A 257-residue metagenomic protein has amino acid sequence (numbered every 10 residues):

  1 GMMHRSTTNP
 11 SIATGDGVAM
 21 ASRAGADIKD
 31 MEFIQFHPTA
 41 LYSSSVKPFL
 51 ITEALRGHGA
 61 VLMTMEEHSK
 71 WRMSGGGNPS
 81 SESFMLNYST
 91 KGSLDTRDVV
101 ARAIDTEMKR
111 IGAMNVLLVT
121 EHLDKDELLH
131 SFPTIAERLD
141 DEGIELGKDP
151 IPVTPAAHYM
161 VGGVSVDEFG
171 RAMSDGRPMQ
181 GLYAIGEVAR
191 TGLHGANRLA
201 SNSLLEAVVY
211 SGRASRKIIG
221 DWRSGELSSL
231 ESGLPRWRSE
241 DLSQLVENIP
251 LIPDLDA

Functional and structural regions predicted by a protein language model:
G1, A21, L182-A184: Short hydrophobic core segments
G1, F33-Y42, V46, V188-R190 (+1 more regions): Acidic, glycine-rich active-site loops and adjacent beta-strand->loop/helix elements that engage anionic groups
G1-T8: Flavin (primarily FAD) binding-site architecture
N9-S22, I28: Thiamine diphosphate
N9-T14, S43, L199-A200, E206: Short, glycine/acidic-rich beta->alpha junctions
M20, A26-P152, V208, K217-G220: An anion/pyrophosphate-binding glycine-rich loop and adjacent beta-alpha core in soluble alpha-beta enzymes
G57-H58, M160-G162: Short loop/turn microsegments at loop-to-beta-strand junctions
M63-L94, I104-E107, Y159, S165-A184 (+1 more regions): Glycine- and aromatic-enriched mobile tails/lids
